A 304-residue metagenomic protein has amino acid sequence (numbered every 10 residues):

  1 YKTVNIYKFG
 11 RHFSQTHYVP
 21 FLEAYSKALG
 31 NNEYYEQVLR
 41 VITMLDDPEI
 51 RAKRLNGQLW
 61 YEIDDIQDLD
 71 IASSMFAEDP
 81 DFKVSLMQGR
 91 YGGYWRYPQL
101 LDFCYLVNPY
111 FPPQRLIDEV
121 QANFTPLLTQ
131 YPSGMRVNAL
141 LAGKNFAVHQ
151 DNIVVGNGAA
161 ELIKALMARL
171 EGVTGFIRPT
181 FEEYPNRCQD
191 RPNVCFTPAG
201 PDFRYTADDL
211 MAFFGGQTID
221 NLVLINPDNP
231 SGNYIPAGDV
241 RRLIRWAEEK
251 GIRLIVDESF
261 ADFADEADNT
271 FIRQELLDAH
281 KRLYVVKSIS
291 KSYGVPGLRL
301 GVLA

Functional and structural regions predicted by a protein language model:
Y1-L29: Conserved core of the sugar-phosphate nucleotidyltransferase
K2-I6, P113, G134, R282-A304: PLP-dependent aminotransferase class I/II
Y18-P20, R51-L55, F196-T197, N221-D228 (+1 more regions): Short beta-strands and strand-loop turn motifs
R40-R54: Catalytic donor-sugar/metal-binding loop of nucleotide-sugar-dependent glycosyltransferases
M75-Q130, T218: N-terminal "arm"/small-domain region of PLP-dependent enzymes with the aminotransferase-like
Y131-M135, G143-A165: Short loop-beta-helix segment that forms the pyridoxal 5′-phosphate
A168-I225: PLP-dependent aminotransferase-like
R204-T218, P230-V295: Active-site pre-lysine segment of PLP-dependent enzymes
